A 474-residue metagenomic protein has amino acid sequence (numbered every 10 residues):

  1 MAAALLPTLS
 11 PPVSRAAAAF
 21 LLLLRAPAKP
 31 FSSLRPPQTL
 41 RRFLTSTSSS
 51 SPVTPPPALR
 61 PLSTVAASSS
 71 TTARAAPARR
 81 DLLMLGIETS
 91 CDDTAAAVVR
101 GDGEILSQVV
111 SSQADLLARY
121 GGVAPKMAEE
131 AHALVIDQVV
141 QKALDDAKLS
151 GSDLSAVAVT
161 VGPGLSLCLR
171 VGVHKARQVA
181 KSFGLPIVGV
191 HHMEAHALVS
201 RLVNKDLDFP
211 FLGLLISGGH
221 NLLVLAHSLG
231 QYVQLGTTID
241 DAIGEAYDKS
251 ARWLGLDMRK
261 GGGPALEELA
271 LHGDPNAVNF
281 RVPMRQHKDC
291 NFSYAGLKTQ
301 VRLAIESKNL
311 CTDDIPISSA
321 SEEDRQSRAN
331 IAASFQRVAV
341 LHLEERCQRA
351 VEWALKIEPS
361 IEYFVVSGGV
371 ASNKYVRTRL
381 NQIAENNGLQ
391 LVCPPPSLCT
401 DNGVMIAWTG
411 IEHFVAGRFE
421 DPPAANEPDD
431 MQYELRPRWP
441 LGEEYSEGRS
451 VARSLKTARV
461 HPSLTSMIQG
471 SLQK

Functional and structural regions predicted by a protein language model:
A2-K474: Acidic, glycine-enriched active-site microenvironments
